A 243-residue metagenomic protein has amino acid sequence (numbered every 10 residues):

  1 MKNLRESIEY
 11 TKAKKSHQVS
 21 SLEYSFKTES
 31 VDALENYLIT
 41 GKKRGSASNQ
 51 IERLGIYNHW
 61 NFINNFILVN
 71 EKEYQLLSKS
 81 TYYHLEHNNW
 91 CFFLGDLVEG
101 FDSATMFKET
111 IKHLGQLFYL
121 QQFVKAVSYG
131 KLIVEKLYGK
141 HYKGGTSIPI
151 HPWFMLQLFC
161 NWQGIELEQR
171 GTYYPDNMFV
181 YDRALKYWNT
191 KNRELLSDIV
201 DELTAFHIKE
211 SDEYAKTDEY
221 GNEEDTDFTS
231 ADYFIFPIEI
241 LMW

Functional and structural regions predicted by a protein language model:
M1-T11: Intrinsically disordered, low-structural-confidence terminal and linker regions
E9-E210: Eukaryote-skewed repeat-based solenoidal scaffolds used as protein-protein interaction platforms, primarily
R193-M242: Long, ordered, amphipathic alpha-helical scaffolds
